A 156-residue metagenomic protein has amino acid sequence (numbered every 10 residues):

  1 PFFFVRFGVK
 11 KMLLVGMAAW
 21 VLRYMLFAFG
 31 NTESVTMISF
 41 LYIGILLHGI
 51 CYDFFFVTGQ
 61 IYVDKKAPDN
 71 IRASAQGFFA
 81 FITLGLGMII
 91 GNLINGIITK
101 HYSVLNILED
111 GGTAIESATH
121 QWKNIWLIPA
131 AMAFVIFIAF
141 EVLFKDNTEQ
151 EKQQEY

Functional and structural regions predicted by a protein language model:
P1-V9, T99: Helix-to-loop junctions at the C-terminal end of transmembrane segments in multipass secondary transporters
A18-V35: C-terminal ends and interior cores of transmembrane alpha-helices in multi-pass membrane transporters/permeases
M37-F54: Hydrophobic core of transmembrane alpha-helices in multi-pass small-molecule transporters, especially MFS/SLC-type
F54-P68: Intracellular juxtamembrane helix-capping segments at the cytosolic ends of symmetry-related transmembrane helices
A67-A80: Loop-to-transmembrane helix entry/capping segments in MFS-fold secondary transporters and related SLC/MFSD carriers
I97-A133: A membrane-interface helix-boundary motif in multi-pass transporters
H120-Y156: Multi-pass alpha-helical transporter architecture, strongest for 12-TM Major Facilitator/SLC carriers used
